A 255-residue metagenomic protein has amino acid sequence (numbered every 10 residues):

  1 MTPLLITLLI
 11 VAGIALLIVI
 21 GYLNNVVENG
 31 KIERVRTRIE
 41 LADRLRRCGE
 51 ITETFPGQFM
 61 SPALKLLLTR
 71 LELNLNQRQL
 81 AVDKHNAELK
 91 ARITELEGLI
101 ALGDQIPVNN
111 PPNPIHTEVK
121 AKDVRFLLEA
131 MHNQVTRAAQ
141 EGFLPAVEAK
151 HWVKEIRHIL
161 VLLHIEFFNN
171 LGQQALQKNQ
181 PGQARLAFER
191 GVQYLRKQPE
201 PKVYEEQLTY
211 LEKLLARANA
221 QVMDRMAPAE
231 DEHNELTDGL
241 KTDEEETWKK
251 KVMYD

Functional and structural regions predicted by a protein language model:
M1-I39: N-terminal signal-anchor transmembrane alpha helix of single-pass membrane proteins, serving as the membrane-anchoring
L17-Y22, N133-R157: Repeat-mediated protein-protein interaction surfaces in helical alpha-solenoids
L23-L128, H132-V135: N-terminal topogenic membrane-targeting module
I32-V35, E148-F167: TPR-adjacent "capping" and linker segments in tetratricopeptide-repeat scaffold/adaptor proteins
S61-L71, A139-V147, F188: Helix-turn-helix repeat elements of alpha-solenoid scaffolds
H85, L99-P111, A138-P145, I159 (+2 more regions): Alpha-helical linker/edge segments of TPR/alpha-solenoid repeat scaffolds and analogous pre-/post-domain helices
F167-D255: Long, non-transmembrane cytosolic or organellar matrix-exposed soluble domains/tails of integral membrane proteins
